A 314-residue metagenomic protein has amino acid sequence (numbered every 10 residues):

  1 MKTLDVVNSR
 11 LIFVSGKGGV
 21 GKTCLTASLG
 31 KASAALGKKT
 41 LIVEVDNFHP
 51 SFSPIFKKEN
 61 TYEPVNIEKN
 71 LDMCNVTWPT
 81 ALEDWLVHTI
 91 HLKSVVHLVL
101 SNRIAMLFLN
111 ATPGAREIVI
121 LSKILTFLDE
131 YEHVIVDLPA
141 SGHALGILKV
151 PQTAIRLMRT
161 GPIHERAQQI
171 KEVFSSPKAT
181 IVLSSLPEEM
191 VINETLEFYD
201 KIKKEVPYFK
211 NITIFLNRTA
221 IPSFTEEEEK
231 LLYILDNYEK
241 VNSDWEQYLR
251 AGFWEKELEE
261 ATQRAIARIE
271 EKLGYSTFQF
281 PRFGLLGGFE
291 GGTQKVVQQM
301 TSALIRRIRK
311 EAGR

Functional and structural regions predicted by a protein language model:
M1-V6, S175, A179, E189-R314: C-terminal lobe/tail of nucleotide-utilizing enzymes
N8-I12: Pre-Walker A (Motif I) flank of P-loop NTPase domains
F13-V76, L148-P151: Walker A/P-loop NTP-binding active-site region of P-loop NTPases, recognizing the glycine-rich GxxxxGKT/S
V14-S15, V43-E44, D137, V182-L186 (+2 more regions): Conserved beta-strand segments of the P-loop GTPase G domain that flank and frequently precede/overlap
K39-L41, H133-V134, I181, N211-I212 (+1 more regions): Hydrophobic anchor at the start of a short beta-strand that flanks the dinucleotide cofactor-binding loop
N47-H49, A140, A220: Short, glycine/acidic-enriched loop or turn micro-motifs at the edges of active sites
F48-K93, L121, L125, D129-H133 (+1 more regions): Phosphate-binding loop that captures ATP/GTP phosphates
V95-M190, E194-E197: Phosphate/Mg2+-binding loops and adjacent switch elements in nucleotide/diphosphate-handling enzyme cores
